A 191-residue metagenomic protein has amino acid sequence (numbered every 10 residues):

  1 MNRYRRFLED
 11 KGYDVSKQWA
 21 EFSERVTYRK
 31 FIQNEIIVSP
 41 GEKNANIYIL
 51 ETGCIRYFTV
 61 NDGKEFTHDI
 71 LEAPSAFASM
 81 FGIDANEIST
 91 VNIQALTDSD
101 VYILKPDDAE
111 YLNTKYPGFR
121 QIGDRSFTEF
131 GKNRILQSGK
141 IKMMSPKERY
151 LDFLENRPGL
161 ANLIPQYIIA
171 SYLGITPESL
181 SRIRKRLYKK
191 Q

Functional and structural regions predicted by a protein language model:
M1-Y28, G82: Cyclic nucleotide-binding regulatory module and flanking cytosolic helices
T27, C54-F58, D100-V101: Short beta-strand segments in beta-sandwich/barrel cores
N34, A45-R56, A73-P74: Glycine- and acidic-residue-biased ligand/ion/polar-headgroup-sensing regions
I37-E42: Short phosphate-coordinating micro-motif centered on Lys-Gly-acidic
N61-F77: Short acidic-glycine-tyrosine-enriched beta hairpin
E65, D84-D107: Ligand-binding loop in jelly-roll beta-barrel domains
S89, D108-S145, R149: A small-molecule sensor/coupling module
M144-Q191: Phosphate-/nucleic-acid-contacting segments
